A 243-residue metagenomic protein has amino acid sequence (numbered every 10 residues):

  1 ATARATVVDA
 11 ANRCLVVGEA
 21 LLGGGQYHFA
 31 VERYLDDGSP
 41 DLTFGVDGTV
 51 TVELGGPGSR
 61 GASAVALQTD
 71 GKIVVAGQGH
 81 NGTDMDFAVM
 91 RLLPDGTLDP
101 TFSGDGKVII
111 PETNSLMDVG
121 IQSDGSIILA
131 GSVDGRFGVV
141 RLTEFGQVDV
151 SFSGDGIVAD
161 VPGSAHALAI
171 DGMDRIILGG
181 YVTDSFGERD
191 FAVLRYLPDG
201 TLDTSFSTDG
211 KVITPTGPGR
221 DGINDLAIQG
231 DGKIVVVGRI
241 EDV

Functional and structural regions predicted by a protein language model:
A1-V243: A sequence-level/structural motif corresponding to short, flexible coil/turn segments enriched in small polar residues
